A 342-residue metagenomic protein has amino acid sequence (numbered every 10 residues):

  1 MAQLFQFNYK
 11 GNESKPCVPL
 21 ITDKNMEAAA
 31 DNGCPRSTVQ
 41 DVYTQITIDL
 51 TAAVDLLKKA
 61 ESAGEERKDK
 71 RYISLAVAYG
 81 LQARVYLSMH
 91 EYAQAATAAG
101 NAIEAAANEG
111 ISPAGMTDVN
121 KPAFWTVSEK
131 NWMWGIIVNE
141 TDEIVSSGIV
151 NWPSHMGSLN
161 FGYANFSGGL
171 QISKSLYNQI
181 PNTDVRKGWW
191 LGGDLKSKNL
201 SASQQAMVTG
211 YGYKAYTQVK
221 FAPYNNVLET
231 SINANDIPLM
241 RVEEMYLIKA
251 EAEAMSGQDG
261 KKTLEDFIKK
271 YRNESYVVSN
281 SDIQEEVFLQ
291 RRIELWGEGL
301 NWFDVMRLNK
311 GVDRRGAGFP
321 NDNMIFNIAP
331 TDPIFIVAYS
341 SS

Functional and structural regions predicted by a protein language model:
M1-N151, Y163-S342: Acidic/polar-rich alpha-helix caps and helix-coil junctions
